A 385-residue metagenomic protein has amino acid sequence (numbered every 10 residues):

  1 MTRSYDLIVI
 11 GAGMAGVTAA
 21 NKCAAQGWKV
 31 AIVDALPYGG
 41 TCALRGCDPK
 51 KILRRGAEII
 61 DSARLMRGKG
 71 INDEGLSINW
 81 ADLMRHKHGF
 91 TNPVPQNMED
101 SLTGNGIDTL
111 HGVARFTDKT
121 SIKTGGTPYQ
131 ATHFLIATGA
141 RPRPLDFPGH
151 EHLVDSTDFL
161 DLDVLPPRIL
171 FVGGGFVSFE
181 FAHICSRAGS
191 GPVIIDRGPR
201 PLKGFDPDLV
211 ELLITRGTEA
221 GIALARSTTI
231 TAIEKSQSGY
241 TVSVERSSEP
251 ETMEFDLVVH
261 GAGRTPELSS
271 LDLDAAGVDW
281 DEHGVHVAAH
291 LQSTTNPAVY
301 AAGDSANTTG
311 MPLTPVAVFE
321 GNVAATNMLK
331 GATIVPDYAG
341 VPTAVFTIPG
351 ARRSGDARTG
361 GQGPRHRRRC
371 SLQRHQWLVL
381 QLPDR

Functional and structural regions predicted by a protein language model:
M1-V17, A25, E219, I230 (+2 more regions): Mid-to-C-terminal Rossmann-like scaffold of FAD/NAD(P)H-dependent oxidoreductases
T2-Y5, K22-W28, V33-L165, G198-L202 (+6 more regions): Glycine-rich flavin
D6-I32, F171, V177-R187: N-terminal Rossmann-like FAD-binding beta1-loop-alpha1 element of flavoenzymes
G13, D34, G139-A140, R246 (+2 more regions): Short glycine-/small-residue-rich Rossmann-like dinucleotide-binding loops
G106, G125-T127, I230, S243-T252 (+1 more regions): A structured beta-alpha segment of the ubiquitous adenosine-cofactor-binding alpha/beta core
E151-P166, T252-K330: FAD-site-proximal beta/loop scaffold in flavoenzymes
H152, D163-F205: Rossmann-like NAD(P)H-binding beta-loop-alpha module
